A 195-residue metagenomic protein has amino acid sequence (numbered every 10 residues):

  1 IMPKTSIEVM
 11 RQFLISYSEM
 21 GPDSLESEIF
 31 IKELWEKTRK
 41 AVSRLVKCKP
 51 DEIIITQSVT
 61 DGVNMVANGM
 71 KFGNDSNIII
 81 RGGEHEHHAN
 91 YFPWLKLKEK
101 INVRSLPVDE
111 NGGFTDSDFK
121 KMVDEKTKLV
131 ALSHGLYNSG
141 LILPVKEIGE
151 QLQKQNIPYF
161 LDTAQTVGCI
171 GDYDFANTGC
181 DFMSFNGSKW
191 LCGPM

Functional and structural regions predicted by a protein language model:
I1-M195: Pyridoxal 5′-phosphate
